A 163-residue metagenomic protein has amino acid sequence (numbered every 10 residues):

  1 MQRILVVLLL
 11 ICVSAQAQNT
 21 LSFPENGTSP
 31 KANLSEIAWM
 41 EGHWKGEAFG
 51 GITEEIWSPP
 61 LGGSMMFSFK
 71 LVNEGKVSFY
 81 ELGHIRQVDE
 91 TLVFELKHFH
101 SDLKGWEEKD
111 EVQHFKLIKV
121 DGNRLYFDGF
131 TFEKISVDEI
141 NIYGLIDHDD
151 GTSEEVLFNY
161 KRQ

Functional and structural regions predicted by a protein language model:
M1-I4, Q18: Positively charged n-region of N-terminal signal peptides that target proteins for export
I4-V13: Sec-dependent N-terminal signal peptides
C12-T20: Bacterial Sec-dependent signal peptides at the C-terminal "C-region" and cleavage site
N19-N26, E139-N141, L145-Q163: Edge beta-strand at a domain terminus
T28-H43: N-terminal helix-cap/turn-to-beta initiation motif at the start of protein domains
A48-G50, G151: Glycine-centered tight beta-turn/hairpin loop motif at sheet-sheet or coil-to-beta transitions
I52-D128: Central antiparallel beta-sheet cores of small beta-barrel/beta-sandwich binding domains
Y126-G144: Surface-exposed interaction patches
